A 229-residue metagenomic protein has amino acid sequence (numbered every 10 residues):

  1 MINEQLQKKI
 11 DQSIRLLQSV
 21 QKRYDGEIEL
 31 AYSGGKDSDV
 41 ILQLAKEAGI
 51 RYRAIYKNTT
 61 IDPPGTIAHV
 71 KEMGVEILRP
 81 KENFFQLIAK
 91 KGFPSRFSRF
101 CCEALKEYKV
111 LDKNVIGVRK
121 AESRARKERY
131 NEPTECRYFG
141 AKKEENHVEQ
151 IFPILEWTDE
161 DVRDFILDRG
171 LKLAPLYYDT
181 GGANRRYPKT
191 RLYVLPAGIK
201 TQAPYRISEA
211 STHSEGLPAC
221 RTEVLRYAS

Functional and structural regions predicted by a protein language model:
M1-D168, T222: ATP-dependent adenylation/nucleotidyltransferase module used to activate substrates
D168-S229: ATP/NTP-dependent adenylation/nucleotidyl-transfer catalytic domains that generate, transfer, or process NMP-activated
